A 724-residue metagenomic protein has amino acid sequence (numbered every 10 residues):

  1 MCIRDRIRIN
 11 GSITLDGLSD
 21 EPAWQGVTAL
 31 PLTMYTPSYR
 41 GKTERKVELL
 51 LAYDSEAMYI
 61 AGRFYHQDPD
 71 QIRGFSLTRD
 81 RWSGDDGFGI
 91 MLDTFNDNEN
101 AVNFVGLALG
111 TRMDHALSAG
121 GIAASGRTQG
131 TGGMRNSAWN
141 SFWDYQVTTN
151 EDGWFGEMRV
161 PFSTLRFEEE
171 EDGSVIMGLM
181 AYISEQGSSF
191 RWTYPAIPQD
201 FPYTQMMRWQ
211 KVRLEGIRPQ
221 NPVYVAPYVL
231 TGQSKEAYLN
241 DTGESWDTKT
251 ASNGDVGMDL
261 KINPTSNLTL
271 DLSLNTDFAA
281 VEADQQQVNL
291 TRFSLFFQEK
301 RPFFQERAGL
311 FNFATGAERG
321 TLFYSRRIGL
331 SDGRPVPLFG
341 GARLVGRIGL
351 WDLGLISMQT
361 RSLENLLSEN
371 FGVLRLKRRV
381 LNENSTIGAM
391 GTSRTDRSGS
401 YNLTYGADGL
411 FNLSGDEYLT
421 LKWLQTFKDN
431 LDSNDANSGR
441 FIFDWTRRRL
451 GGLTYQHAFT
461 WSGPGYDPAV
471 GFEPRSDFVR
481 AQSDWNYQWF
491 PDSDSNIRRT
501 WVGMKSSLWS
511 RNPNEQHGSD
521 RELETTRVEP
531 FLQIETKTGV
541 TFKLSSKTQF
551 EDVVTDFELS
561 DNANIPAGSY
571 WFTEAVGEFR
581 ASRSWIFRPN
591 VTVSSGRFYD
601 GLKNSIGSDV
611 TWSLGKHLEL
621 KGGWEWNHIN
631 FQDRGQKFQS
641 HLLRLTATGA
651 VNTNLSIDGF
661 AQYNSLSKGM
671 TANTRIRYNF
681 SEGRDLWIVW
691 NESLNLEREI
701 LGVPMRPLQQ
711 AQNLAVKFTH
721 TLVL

Functional and structural regions predicted by a protein language model:
R4-R378: Structural preference for beta-rich elements and adjacent junctions enriched in aromatics
L165-S174, E215-V223, N263, N267 (+8 more regions): Short loop/turn motifs that connect adjacent beta-strands in outer-membrane beta-barrel proteins
G178-M180, P227, A389-M390, T500-W509: Extended hydrophobic secondary-structure segments that form protein cores and membrane-embedded regions
P227, G254-L260, L268-L270, L274 (+7 more regions): Extended, hydrophobic alpha-helical segments in both membrane/secreted and soluble proteins
T242-E244, Q286-T291, T404-A407, R440 (+2 more regions): Short secondary-structure boundary/capping segments
S245-W246, G257-D259, L274-A279, Q359-L363 (+6 more regions): Conserved short loop/turn motifs at secondary-structure junctions
P337, K422-L724: Exposed, low-structure sequence patches enriched in small/polar residues
S362-K377, L381-F443, R449, G463: Beta-propeller domains
